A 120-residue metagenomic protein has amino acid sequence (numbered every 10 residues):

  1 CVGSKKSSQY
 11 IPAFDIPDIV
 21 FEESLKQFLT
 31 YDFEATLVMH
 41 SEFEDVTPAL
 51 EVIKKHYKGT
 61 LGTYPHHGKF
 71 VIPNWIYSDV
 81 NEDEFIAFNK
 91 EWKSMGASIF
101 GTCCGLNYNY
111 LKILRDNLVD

Functional and structural regions predicted by a protein language model:
C1-D120: Domain-level signal for soluble alpha/beta catalytic cores
